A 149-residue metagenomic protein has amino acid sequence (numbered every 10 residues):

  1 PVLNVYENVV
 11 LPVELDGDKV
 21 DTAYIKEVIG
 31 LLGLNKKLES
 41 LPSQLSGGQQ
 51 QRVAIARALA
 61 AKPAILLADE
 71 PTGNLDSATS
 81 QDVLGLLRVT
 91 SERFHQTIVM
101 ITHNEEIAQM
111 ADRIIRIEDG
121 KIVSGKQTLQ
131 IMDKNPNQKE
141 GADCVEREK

Functional and structural regions predicted by a protein language model:
P1-M110, I114-R116: ABC family nucleotide-binding domain
K121-K149: Conserved beta-strand-loop-alpha-helix hinge in the C-terminal portion of ABC ATPase nucleotide-binding domains
